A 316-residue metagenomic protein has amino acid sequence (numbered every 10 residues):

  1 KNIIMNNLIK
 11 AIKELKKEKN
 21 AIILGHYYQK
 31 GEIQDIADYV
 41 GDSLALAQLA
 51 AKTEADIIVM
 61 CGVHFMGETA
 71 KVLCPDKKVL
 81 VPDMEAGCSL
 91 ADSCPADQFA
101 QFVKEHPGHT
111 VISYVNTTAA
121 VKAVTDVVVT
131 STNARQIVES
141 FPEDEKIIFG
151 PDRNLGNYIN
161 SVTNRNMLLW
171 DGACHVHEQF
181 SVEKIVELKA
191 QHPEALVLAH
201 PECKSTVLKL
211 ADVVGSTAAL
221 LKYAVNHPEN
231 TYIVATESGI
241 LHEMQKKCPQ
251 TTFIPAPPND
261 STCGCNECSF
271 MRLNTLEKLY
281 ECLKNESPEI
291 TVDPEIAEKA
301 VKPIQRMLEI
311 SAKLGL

Functional and structural regions predicted by a protein language model:
M5-G215, A219-V234, L241, K246-A256 (+1 more regions): Active-site loop-to-helix "anion-binding N-cap" substructures in soluble metabolic enzymes
